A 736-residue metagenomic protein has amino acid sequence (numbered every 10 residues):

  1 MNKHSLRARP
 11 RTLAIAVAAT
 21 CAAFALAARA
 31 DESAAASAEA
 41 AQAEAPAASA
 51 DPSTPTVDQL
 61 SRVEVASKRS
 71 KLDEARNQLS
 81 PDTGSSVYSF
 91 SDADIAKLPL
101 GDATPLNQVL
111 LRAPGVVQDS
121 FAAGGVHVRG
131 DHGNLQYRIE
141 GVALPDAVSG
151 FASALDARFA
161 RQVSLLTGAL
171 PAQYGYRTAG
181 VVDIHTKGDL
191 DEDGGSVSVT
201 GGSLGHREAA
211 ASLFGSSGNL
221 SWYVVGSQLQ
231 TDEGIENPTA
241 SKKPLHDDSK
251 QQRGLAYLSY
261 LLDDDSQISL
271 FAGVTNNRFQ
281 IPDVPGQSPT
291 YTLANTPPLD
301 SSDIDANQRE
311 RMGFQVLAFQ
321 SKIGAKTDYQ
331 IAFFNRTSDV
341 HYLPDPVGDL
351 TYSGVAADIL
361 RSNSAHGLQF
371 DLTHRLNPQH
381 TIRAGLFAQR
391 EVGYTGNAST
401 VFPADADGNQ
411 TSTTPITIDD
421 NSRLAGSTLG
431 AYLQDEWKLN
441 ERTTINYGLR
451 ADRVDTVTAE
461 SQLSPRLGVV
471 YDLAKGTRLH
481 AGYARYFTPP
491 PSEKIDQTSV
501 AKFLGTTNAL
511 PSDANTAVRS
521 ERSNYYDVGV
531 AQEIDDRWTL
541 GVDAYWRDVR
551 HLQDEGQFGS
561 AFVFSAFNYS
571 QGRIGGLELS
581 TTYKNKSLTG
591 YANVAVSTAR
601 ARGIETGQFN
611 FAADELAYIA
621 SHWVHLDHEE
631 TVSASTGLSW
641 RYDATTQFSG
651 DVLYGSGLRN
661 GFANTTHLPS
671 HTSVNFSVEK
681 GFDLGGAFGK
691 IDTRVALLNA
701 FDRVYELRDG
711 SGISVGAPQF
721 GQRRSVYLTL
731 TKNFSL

Functional and structural regions predicted by a protein language model:
E32, T231, L245-D247, D265-K322 (+1 more regions): Flexible loop and strand-edge segments within Gram-negative outer membrane beta-barrel domains
E39-P52, T56, E64-E74, Q78-H127 (+6 more regions): Periplasmic N-terminal accessory/gating domains of Gram-negative outer-membrane beta-barrel systems
S153, Q162-P171, V181-S216, V224-G226 (+2 more regions): Short strand-turn segments of transmembrane beta-barrel domains in outer membranes, especially the first one or two
G201-Q230, S241-P282, N307-D328, L376-Q379 (+1 more regions): Transmembrane beta-barrel wall of Gram-negative outer-membrane proteins
G234, T645, R659, K680-L736: C-terminal beta-signal and adjacent terminal beta-strands/loops of Gram-negative outer-membrane beta-barrel proteins
R278-Y291, D339, V457, K475-Y525 (+5 more regions): Surface-exposed extracellular loop regions of Gram-negative outer-membrane beta-barrel proteins, predominantly
K322, D328-Y342, D472, K494 (+4 more regions): Membrane-embedded beta-barrel scaffold of Gram-negative outer-membrane proteins
K438-N440, G541-D548, S565-N660, T731-N733: Gram-negative outer-membrane beta-barrel transporters
